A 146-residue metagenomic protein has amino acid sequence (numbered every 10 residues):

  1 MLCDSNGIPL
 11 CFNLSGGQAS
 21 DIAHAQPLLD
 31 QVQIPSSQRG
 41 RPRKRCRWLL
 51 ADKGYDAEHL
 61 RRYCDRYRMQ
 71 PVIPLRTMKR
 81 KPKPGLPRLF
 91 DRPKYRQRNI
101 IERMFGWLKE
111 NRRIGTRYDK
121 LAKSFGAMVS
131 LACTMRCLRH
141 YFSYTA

Functional and structural regions predicted by a protein language model:
D4: Short, acidic, Ser/Thr-enriched surface-loop or helix-capping motifs
N13-Q38: Active-site beta-loop-alpha junctions of metal-dependent nucleic acid enzymes, especially the RNase H-like/DDE
A25, D52, L131: Residue-level signal for inorganic ion chemistry
S36-L121: Helix-centered, glycine/charged polyanion-binding patches within enzymatic domains that contact phosphate-containing
L121-F125, V129: Membrane-interface transmembrane-helix boundary segments in multi-pass integral membrane proteins
M128-A146: Charged phosphate-binding loop/patch that engages nucleotide di/tri-phosphates or the phosphate backbone of nucleic
